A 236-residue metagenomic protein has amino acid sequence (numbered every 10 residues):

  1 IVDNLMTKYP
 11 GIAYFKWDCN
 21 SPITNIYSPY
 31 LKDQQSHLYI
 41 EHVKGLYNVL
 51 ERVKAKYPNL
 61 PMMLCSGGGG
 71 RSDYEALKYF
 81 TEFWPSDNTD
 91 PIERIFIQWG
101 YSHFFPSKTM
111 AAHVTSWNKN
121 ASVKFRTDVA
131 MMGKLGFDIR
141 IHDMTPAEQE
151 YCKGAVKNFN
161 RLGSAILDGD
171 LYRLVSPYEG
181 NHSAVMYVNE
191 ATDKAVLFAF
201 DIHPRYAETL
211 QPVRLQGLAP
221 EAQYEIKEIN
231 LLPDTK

Functional and structural regions predicted by a protein language model:
I1-K124, D128-Q149: Active-site neighborhood of glycoside hydrolase catalytic domains
T115-S116, E208-Q211, K227-E228: Short conserved micro-motifs at the rims of enzyme active sites and ligand-binding pockets
M132-K134, D138-V175: Aromatic- and carboxylate-lined catalytic core of secreted/periplasmic carbohydrate-active enzymes
S176-P220: Carbohydrate-binding surface patches
Q216-L232: Solvent-exposed beta-hairpin/edge-strand motifs
